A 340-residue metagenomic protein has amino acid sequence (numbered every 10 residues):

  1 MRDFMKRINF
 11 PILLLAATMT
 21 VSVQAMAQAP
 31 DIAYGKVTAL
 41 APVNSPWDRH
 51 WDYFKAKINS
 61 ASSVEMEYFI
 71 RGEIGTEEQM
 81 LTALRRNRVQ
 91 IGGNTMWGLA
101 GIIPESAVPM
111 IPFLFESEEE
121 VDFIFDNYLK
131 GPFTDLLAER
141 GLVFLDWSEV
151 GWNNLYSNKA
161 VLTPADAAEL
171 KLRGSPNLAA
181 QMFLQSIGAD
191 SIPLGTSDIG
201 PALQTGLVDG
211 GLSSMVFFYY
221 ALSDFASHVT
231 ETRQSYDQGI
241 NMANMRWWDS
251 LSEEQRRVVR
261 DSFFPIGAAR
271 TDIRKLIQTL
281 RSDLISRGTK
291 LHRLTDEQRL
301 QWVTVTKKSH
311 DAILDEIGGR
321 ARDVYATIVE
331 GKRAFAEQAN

Functional and structural regions predicted by a protein language model:
M1-R2, E337: Short hotspots in intrinsically disordered terminal tails
R2-L13: Bacterial N-terminal signal peptides that target proteins for export
P11-S22: Bacterial N-terminal signal peptides
Q28-E120, Y128-L129, L136-N340: N-terminal secretory/targeting leader peptides
